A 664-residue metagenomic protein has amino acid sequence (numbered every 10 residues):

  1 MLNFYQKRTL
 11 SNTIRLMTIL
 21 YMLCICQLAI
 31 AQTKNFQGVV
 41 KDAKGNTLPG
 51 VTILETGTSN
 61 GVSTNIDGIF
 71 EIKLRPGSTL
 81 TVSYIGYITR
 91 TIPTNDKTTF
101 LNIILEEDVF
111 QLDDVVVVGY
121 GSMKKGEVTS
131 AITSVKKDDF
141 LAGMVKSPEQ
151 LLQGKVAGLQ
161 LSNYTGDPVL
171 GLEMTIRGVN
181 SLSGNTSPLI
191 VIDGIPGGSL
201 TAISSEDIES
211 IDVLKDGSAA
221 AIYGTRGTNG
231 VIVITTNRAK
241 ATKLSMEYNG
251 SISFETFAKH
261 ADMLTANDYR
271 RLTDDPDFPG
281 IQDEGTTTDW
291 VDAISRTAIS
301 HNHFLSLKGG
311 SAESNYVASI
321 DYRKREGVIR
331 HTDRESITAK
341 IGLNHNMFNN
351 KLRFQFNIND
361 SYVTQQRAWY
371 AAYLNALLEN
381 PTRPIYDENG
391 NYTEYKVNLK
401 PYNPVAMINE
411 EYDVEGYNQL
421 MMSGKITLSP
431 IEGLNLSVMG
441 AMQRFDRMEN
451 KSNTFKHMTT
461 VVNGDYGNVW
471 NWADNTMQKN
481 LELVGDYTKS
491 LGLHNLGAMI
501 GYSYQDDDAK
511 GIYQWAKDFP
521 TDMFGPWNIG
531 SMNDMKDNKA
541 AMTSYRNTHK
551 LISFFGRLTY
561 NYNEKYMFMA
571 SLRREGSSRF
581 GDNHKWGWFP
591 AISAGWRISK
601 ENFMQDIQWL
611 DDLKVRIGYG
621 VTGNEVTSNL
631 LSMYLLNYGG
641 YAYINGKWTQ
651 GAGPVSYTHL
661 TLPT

Functional and structural regions predicted by a protein language model:
M1-F348, L352-Q355, N359-S361, M421 (+1 more regions): Short, small/polar-rich motifs associated with maturation and membrane association, primarily at protein termini
T79, Q160, K243-E247, F304 (+11 more regions): Membrane-spanning beta-strand positions in outer-membrane beta-barrel proteins
G126, K240-T287, V328-R330, R334 (+3 more regions): Surface-exposed loop/interface segments of Gram-negative outer-membrane beta-barrel transport/assembly proteins
M174, I232, L305, A339-I341 (+7 more regions): Membrane-embedded beta-strands of outer-membrane beta-barrel proteins, especially the hydrophobic/small aromatic
N237-A239, K308-A312, N344-F348, T427-S429 (+5 more regions): Structural signature of outer-membrane beta-barrel channels/translocons
S577-S578: Active-site beta-strand/loop architecture of penicillin-binding DD-peptidases
D582-W586: Short glycine/threonine-rich loop-to-helix capping motif typified by GTGT followed within a few residues by an Asp-Pro
